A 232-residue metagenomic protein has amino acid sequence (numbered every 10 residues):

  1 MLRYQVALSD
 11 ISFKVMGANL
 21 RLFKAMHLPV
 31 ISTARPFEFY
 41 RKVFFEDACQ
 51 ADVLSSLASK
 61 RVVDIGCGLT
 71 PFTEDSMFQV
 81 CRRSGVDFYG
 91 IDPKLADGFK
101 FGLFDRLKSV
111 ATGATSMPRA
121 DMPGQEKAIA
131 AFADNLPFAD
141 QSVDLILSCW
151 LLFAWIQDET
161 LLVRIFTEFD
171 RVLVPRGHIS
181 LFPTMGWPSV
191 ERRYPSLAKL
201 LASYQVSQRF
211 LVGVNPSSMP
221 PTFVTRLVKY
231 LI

Functional and structural regions predicted by a protein language model:
L2-A58: Class I SAM-dependent methyltransferase Rossmann-like catalytic core, especially the SAM/SAH-binding loop
V63, C67-N135: Class I SAM-dependent methyltransferase SAM/SAH-binding core
K94-A96, T184-S189: Short "lid" loop at the C-terminus of a central beta-strand within the Rossmann-like core of SAM-dependent
A133-L147: A short acidic, Gly/Pro-enriched loop at the edge of an enzyme's catalytic core that lines a small-molecule cofactor
D144-E159: A short SAM/SAH-binding and catalytic strip from SAM-dependent methyltransferases
L161-P175: A short glycine-rich, Lys/Arg-flanked "PGG" loop and its adjoining helix->strand segment in the class I
R176-T184: Conserved beta-strand signature within the Rossmann-like core of class I S-adenosyl-L-methionine
W187-I232: Class I S-adenosyl-L-methionine
